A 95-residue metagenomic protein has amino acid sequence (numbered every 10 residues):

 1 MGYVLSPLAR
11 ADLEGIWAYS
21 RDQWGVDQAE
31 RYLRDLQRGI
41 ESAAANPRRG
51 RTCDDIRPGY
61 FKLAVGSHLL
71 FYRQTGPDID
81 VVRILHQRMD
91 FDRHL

Functional and structural regions predicted by a protein language model:
G2-I56: Basic, Lys/Arg-enriched alpha-helical interface segments
S6-L8, Y19, G66, V82-Q87: Generic beta-structure capping elements
R48-D78: Basic/aromatic recognition patch in beta-strand/loop cores that engages polyanionic ligands
L69, R73-L95: Enriched for short, Lys/Arg-rich terminal
